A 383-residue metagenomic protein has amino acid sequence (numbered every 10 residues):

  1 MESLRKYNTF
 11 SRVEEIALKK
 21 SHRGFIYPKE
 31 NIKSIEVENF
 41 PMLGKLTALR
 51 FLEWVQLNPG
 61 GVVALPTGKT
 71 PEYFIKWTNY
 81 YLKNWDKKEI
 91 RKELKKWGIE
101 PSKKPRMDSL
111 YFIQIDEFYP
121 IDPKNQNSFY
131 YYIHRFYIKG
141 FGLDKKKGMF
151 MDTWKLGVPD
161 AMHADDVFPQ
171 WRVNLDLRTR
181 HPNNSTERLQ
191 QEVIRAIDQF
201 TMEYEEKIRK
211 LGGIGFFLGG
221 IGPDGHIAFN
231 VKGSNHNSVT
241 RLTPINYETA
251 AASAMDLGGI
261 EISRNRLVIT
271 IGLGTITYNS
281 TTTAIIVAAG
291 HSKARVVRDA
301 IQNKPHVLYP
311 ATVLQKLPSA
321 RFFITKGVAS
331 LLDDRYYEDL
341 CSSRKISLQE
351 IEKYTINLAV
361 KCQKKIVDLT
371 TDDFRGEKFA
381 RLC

Functional and structural regions predicted by a protein language model:
M1-V63, K76-K104: N-terminal glycine-/serine-/threonine-rich phosphate-binding loop
E2-S11, I26, E38-N39, I271-C383: ATP/nucleoside-binding phosphotransfer catalytic cores, i.e., glycine-rich phosphate-binding loops
R5-N31, E93-G215, C341-T355, A359-I366: Ligand-binding beta-strand-loop-alpha-helix segment within the catalytic cores of soluble metabolic enzymes
L65-T70, G219-P223, A289: Glycine-rich beta-strand-to-loop/alpha-helix junction loops that act as flexible
K76-K92, F129-R135, V231-R241, N303: A glycine- and small-aliphatic-rich helix-loop capping segment at beta-alpha/alpha-beta transitions that lines
W85, P101-S109, F141-L143, I276-T281 (+1 more regions): Short, conserved loop/helix-junction motifs that constitute active-site signature segments in enzyme catalytic cores
F229-G259, K304-P318: Gly/Ser/Thr-rich active-site loops/lids in small-molecule metabolic enzymes that frequently grip phosphoryl groups
T240-G274, S280-T282, H291-S292: Glycine-rich phosphate/nucleotide-binding loop
